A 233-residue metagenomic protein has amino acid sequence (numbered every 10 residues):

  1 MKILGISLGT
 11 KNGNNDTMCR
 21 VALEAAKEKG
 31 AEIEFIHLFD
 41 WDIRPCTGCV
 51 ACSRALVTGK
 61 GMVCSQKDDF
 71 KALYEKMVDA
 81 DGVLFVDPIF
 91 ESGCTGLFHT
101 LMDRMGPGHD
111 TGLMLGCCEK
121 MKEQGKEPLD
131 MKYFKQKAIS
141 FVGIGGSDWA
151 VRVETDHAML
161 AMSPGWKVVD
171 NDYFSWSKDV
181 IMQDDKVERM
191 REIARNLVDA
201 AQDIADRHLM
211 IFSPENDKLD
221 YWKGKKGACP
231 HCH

Functional and structural regions predicted by a protein language model:
M1-D110, V198, Q202-H233: N-terminal beta1-alpha1-beta2 submodule of the flavodoxin-like/Rossmannoid cofactor-binding fold
G5-I6, V86, S140-G143, D172-Y173: Short beta-strands and strand-loop turn motifs
N14-N15, G93-C94, W149-V153, M182: Secondary-structure boundary/capping motif
E24, E28, E32-E34, E75 (+8 more regions): Glutamate identity and glutamate-enriched acidic tracts
F90, I144-D148, S175-S177: Short acidic/polar capping segments at secondary-structure boundaries
G96-L97, D110-D170: Short, glycine-/small-residue-rich phosphate/pyrophosphate-handling segment
V151, T155-H233: Glycine-rich phosphate/pyrophosphate-binding loop and the adjoining helix
